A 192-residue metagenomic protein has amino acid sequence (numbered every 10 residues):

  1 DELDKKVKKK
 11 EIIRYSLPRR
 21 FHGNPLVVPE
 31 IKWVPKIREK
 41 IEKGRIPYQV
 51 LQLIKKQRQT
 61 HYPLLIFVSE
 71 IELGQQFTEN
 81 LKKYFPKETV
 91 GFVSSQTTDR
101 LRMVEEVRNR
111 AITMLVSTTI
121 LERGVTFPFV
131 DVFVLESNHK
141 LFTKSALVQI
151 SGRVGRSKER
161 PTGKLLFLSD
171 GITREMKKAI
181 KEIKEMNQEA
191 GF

Functional and structural regions predicted by a protein language model:
E2-L53: Interdomain hinge/linker at the junction between the two RecA-like core domains of SF2 helicases
K8-E11, P86-E88, P128-D131, E159-K164: Short glycine-/polar-rich loops that comprise or flank the Walker A/P-loop and associated switch/sensor motifs
R14-Y15, K144, S151-K184: Conserved segment of the helicase C-terminal RecA-like domain
I37-L53, L165-F192: Charge-biased C-terminal accessory regions appended to nucleic-acid-, cytoskeletal NTPase
L53-L81: Conserved strand-helix element at the start of the C-terminal RecA-like helicase core
Y62-P63, A111-M114: Loop/turn-to-beta-strand initiation segments
S69-E72, V90-M103, V116-R123: Conserved helicase motor
M114-V116, E122-N138, V148-Q149, K164-L166: A short beta-strand element within the Helicase C-terminal
